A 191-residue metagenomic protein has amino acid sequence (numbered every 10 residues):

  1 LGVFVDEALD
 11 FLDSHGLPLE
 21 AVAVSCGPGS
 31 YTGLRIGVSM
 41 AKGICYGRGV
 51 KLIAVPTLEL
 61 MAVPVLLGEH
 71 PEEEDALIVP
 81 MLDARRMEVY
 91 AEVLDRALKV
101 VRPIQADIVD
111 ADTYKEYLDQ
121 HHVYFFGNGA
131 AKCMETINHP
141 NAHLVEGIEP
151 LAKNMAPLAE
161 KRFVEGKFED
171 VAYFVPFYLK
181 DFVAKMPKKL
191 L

Functional and structural regions predicted by a protein language model:
L1-P28: N-terminal beta-alpha supersecondary unit
L1-V5, A41, A152-A156: A general structural signal for well-ordered alpha-helical segments in protein cores
A8-L12, G47, V65, A152-F163: Stable alpha-helical structural segments in soluble proteins, enriched in small hydrophobic residues
S14-P18, E72-E74, E169: Short helix-terminating capping/connector loops at secondary-structure junctions
A23-T57: DPxDG-like acidic metal-binding loop motif
K51-P150, Y178, V183-A184, K188: Surface "functional belts" at beta-alpha junctions
V145-L191: Acyltransferase
